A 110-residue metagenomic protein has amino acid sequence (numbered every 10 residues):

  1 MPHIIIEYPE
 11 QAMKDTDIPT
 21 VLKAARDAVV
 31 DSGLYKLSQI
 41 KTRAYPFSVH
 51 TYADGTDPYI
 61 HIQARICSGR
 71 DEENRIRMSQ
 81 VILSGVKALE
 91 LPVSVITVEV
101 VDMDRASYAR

Functional and structural regions predicted by a protein language model:
P2-R110: A domain-level signal for the structural core that forms small-molecule/cofactor-binding pockets and catalytic centers
